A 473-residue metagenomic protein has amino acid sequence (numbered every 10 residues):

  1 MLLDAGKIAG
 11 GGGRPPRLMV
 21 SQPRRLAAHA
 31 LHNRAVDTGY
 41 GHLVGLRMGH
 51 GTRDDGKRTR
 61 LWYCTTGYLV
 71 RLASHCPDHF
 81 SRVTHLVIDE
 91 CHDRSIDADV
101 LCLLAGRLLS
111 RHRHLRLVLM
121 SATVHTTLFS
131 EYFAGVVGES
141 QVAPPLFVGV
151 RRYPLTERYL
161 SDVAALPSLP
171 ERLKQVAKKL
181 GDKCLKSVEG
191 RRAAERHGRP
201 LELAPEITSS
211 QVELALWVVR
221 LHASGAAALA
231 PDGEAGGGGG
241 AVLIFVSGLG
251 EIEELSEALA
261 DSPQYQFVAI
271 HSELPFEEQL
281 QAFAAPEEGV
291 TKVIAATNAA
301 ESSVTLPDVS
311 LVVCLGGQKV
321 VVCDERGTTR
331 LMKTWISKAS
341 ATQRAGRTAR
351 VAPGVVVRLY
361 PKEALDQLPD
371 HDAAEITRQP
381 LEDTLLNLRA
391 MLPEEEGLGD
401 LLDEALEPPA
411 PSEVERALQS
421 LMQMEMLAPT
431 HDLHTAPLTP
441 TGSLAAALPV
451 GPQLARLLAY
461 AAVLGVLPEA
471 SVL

Functional and structural regions predicted by a protein language model:
M1-Y460, L464: P-loop NTPase motor module signature
L467-L473: C-terminal helical accessory/scaffold domains
